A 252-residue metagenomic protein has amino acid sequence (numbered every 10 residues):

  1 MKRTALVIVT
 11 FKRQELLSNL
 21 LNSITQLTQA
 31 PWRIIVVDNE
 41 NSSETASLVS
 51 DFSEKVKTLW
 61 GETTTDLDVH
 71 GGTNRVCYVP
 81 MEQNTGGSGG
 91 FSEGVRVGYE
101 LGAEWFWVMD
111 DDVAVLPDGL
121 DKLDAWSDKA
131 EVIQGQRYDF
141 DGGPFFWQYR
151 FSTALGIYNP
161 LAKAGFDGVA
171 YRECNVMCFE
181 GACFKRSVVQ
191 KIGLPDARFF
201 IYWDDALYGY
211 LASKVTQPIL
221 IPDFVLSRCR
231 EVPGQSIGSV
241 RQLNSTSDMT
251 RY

Functional and structural regions predicted by a protein language model:
N22-P31: Short, acidic, metal-binding catalytic loop of nucleotide-sugar glycosyltransferases
S23, D38-V49, V113-A114: A conserved acidic beta->alpha catalytic loop
P80-L101: Glycine-rich, basic loop-to-helix element that forms the pyrophosphate-binding segment of sugar-nucleotide handling
A103-D112: Short beta-strand-to-loop acidic/aromatic patch adjacent to the donor-nucleotide binding site
D118-Q148: Conserved donor NDP-sugar-binding/catalytic core segment of glycosyltransferases
A164-F184: A recurrent flexible, glycine/aromatic-enriched loop bordering the glycosyltransferase active site that acts as
A182, V188-G193, R198-F224: A short, conserved alpha-helix in the catalytic core of glycosyltransferases
Y210, Q217-Y252: Active-site-adjacent helix/loop segment of glycosyltransferases that harbors family-specific signature motifs
